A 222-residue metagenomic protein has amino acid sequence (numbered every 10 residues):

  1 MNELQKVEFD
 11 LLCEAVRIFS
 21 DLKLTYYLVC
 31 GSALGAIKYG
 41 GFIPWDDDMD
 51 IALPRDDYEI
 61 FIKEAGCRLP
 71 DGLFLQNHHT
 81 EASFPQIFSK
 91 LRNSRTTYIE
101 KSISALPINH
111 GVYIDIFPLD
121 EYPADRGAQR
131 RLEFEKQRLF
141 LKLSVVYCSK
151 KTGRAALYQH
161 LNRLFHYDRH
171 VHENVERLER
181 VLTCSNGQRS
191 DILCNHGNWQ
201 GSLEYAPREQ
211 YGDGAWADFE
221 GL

Functional and structural regions predicted by a protein language model:
M1-S20, I62-A124, S144-L222: Conserved catalytic core of two-metal-ion nucleotidyltransferases
V16-M49, L53, Y58, E209: Active-site nucleotide-donor binding segment shared across nucleotidyl transfer reactions
D125-R131: A short secondary-structure junction signal
F134-Q137: Short, His- and charge-rich active-site/binding loops that engage polyanionic ligands
L139-L141: Glycine-rich, aromatic-lined ligand/substrate-binding cores of catalytic and carbohydrate-binding domains
